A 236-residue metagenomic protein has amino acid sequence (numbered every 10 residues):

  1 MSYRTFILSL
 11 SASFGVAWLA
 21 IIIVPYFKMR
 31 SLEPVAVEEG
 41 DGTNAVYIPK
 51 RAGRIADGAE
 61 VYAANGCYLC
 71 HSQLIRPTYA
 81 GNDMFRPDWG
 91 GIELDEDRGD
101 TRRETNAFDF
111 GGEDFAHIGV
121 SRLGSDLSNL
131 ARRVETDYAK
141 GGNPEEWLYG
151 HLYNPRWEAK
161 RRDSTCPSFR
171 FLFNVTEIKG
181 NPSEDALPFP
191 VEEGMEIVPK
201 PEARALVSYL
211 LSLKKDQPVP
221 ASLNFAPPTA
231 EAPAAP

Functional and structural regions predicted by a protein language model:
M1-R51, S208-P236: Post-cleavage N-terminal segment of exported redox proteins
L19-Y26, S72-L74, Y79-F85, R161-D163 (+2 more regions): Short, solvent-exposed loop/turn and secondary-structure capping segments
V35-A63, L69-H71, I75-D83, G90-I92 (+3 more regions): Electrostatic cytochrome c docking/interface patches
I48, F85-I197, L206, L210: Extracytoplasmic electron-transfer domains, predominantly the class I c-type cytochrome c fold
A52, P199-K200: Ser/Thr-centered flexible coil motifs
N65-L69, L74, L123-D126, T165: Short pre-active-site segment immediately N-terminal to redox-active cysteine/selenocysteine motifs in thiol-based
C67, R156-W157, K215: Generic structural signal for secondary-structure transition and capping sites
